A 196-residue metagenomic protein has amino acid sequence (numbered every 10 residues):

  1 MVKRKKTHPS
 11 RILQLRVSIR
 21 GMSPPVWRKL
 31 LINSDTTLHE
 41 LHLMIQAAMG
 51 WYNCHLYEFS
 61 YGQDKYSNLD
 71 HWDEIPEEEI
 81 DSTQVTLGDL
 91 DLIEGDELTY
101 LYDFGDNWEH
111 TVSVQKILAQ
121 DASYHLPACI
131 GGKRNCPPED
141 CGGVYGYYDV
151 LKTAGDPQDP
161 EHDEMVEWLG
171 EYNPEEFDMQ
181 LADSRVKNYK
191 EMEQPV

Functional and structural regions predicted by a protein language model:
M1-V196: Short linear regulatory motifs enriched in tryptophan with gly/pro/ser
